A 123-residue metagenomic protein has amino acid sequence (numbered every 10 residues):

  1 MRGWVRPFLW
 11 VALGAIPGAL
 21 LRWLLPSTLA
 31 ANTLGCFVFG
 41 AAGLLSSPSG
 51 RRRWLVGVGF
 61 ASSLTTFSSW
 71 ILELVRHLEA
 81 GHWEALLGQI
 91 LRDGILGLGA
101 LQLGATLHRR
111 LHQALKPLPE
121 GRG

Functional and structural regions predicted by a protein language model:
M1-G123: Membrane-interface helix-loop junctions in multi-pass transporters/channels
